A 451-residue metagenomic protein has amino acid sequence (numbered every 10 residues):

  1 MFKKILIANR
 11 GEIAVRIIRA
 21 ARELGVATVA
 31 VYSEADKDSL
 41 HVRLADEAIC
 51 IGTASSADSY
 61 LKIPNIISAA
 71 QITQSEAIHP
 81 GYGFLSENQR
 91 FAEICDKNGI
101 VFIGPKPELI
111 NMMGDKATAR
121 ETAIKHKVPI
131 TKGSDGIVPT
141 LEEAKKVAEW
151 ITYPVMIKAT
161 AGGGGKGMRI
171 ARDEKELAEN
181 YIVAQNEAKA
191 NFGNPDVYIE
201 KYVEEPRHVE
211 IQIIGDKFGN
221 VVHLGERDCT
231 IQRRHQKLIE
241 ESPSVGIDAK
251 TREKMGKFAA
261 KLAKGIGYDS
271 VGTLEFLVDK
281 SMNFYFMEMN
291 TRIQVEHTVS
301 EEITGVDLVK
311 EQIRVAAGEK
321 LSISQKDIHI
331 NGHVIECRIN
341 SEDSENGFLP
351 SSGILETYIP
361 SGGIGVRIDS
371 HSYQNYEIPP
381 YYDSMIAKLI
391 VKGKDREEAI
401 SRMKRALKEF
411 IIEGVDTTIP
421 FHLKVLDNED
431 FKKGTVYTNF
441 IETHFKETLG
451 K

Functional and structural regions predicted by a protein language model:
M1, G164-G165: An N-terminal boundary/leader segment
M1-H126, V138-K146: ATP-binding N-terminal substructure of ATP-dependent carboxylate-amine bond-forming enzymes
I7-L24, A48, Q71-T73, G104 (+3 more regions): ATP-dependent carboxylate activation and anion-phosphoryl transfer catalytic cores that bind Mg-ATP to form
V29, H79, V101-I103, T131 (+3 more regions): Structural detector of well-ordered beta-strand residues that form the stable sheet scaffold of enzyme domains
T122-T131, Y153-P154: A polyampholytic, Gly/Pro-enriched intrinsically disordered region
D135, L141-E143, P206, I330: Catalytic core of soluble alpha/beta enzymes
V147-M156: Acidic/histidine-enriched active-site and ligand-binding environments that engage anionic O-linkages
A159: N-terminal nucleotide-binding beta1-loop-alpha1 segment
